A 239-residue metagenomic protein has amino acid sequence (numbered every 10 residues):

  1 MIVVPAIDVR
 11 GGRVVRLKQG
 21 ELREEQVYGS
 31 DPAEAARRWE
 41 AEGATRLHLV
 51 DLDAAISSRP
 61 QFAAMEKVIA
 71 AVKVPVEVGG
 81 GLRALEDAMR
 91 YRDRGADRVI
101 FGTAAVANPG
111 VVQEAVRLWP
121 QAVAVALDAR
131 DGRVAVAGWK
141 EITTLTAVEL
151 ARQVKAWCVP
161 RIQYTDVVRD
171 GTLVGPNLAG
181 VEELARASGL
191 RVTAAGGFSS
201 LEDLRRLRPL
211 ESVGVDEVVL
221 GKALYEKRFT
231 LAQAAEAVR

Functional and structural regions predicted by a protein language model:
I2-A6, R46, K73-E77, D97-I100 (+5 more regions): Structural preference for beta-strand elements that scaffold enzyme active sites
D8, W39, L47, V78 (+6 more regions): Conserved, mostly hydrophobic/aromatic
G11, Q19-E24, R92, A96-D170: Conserved anion-binding
Y28-W39, A84-M89, T143-Q153: Short, acidic/polar
R46-A63, T103, Q163-L173: Glycine-rich, proline-tolerant flexible connector loops at the mouths of alpha/beta enzymes
S57-G79, V112-D128, L173-S200: Alpha-helix-loop-beta-strand connector modules within alpha/beta enzyme cores
V72-R98, A179-G214, F229, A234: Catalytic cores of alpha/beta
V111-L118, R208-R239: C-terminal helical cap(s) of enzyme catalytic domains, especially alpha/beta-barrels
